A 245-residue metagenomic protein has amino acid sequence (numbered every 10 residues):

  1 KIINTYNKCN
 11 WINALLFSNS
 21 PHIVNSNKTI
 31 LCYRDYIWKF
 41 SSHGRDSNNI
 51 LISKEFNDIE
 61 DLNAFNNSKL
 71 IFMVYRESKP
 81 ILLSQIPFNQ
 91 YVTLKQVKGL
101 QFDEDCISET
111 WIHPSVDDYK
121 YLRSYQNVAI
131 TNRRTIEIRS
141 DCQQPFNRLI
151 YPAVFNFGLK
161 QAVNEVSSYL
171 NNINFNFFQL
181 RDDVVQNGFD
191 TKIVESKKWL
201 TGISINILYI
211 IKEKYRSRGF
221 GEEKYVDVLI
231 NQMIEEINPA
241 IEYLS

Functional and structural regions predicted by a protein language model:
I2-S245: C-terminal accessory/tail domains of diverse enzymes
